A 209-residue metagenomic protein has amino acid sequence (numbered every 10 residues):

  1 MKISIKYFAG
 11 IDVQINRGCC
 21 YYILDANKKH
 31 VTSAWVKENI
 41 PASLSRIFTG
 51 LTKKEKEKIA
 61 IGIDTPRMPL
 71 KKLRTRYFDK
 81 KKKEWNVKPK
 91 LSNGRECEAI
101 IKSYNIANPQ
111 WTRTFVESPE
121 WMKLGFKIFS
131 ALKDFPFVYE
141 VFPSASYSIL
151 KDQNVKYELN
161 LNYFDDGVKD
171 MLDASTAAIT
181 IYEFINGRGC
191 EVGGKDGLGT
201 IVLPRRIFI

Functional and structural regions predicted by a protein language model:
K2-I209: Phosphate- and other anionic-substrate recognition elements at nucleic-acid/protein interfaces
